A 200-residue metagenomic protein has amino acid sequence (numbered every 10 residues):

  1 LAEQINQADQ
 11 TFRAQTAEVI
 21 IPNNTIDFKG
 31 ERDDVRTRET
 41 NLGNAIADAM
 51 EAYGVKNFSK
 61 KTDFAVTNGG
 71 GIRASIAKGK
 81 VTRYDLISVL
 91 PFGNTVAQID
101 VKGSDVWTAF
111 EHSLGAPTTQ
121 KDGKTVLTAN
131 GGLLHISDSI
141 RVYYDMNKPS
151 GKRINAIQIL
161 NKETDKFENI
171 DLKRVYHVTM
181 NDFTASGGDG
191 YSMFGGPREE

Functional and structural regions predicted by a protein language model:
L1-N6, Q10, K56: Functional cores that coordinate and move charged inorganic groups
N6-A17, N44-A47: Long, non-catalytic terminal segments
A8, P22-D27, T82-Y84: Short amphipathic alpha-helical segments, especially helix-boundary/capping motifs
Q10-T11, E18, K29, K102: N-terminal leader/propeptide and maturation segments of large enzyme subunits in energy/redox metabolism and hydrolases
F12-I20, R73-G79: Short, functional N-terminal and low-complexity linear motifs
T16-E39: Glycine-rich phosphate/diphosphate-binding loops and the adjacent beta-loop-alpha structural elements that coordinate
T40, N44-E200: Feature captures C-terminal
